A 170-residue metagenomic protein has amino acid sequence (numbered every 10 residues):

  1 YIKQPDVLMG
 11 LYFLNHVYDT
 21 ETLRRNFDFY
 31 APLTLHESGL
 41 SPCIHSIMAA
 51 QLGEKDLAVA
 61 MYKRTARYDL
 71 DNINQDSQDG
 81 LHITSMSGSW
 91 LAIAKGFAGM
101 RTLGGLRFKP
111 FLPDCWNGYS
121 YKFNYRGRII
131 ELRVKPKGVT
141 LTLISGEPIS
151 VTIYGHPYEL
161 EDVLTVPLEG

Functional and structural regions predicted by a protein language model:
Y1-Q78: Active-site core of glycosidic bond-cleaving carbohydrate-active enzymes
Y1-Y18, D71-G170: Carbohydrate-active enzyme catalytic cores, enriched for enzymes that act on polyanionic acidic polysaccharides
